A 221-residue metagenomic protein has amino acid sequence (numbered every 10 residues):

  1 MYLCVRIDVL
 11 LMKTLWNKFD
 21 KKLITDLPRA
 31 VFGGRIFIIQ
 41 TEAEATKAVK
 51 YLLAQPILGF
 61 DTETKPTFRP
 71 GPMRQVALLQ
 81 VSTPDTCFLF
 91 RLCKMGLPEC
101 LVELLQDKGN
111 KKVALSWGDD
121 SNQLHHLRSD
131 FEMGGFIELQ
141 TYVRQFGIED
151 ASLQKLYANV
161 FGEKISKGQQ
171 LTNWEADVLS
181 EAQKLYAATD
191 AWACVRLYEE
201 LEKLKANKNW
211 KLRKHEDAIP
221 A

Functional and structural regions predicted by a protein language model:
I7-L58, L139, W192, K205-A221: N-terminal accessory regions of nucleic-acid-interacting proteins
I36-Q40, L53-I57, P66-K167, L171-Y186 (+1 more regions): Conserved DEDDh/DEDDy metal-dependent 3′-5′ exonuclease domain
